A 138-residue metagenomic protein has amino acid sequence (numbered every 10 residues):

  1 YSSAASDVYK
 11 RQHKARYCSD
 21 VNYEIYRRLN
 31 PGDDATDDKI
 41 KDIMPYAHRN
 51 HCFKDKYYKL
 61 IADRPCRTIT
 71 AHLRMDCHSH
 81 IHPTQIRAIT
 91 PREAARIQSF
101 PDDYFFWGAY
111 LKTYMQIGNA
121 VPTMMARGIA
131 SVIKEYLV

Functional and structural regions predicted by a protein language model:
Y1-A5, Y9: Single conserved hydrophobic/aromatic residue that forms the stacking wall/gate of nucleotide- or nucleobase-binding
K10-C52, L73: Long, low-complexity, polar/charged, intrinsically disordered or flexibly structured peripheral segments
K54-Y58: Generic recognition of flexible, low-complexity loop/linker segments
S79-I86, G118: Short, surface-exposed loop/helix-turn segments at secondary-structure junctions that function as lids/hinges flanking
P83-D102: Low-complexity, glycine/alanine/valine/leucine- and proline-rich hydrophobic stretches
D103-A109: Short FAD-binding loop at a beta-strand-to-alpha-helix junction that anchors the flavin cofactor in diverse
A109-V138: Generic C-terminus detector
